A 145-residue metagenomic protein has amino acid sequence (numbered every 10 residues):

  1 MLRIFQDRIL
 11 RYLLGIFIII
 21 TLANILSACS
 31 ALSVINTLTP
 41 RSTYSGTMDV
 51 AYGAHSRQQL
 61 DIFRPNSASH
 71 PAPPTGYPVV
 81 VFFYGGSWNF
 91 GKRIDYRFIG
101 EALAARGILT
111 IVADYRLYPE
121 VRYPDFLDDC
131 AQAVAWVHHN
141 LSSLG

Functional and structural regions predicted by a protein language model:
L32-P73: N-terminal cap/lid segment of alpha/beta-hydrolase-fold proteins
N66, G86, L109, D114-Y118: Short beta-to-alpha linker loops that shape the active-site pocket of alpha/beta-hydrolase fold enzymes
P73-T75, H138-G145: Gly/Ser-rich "nucleophile elbow"/oxyanion-hole loop immediately N-terminal to the catalytic nucleophile in hydrolases
P74-G86: Short beta-strand element of the alpha/beta-hydrolase
K92-V112: Short amphipathic alpha-helix adjacent to the substrate-entry channel of hydrolases
V121-S142: Alpha/beta-hydrolase active-site loop
